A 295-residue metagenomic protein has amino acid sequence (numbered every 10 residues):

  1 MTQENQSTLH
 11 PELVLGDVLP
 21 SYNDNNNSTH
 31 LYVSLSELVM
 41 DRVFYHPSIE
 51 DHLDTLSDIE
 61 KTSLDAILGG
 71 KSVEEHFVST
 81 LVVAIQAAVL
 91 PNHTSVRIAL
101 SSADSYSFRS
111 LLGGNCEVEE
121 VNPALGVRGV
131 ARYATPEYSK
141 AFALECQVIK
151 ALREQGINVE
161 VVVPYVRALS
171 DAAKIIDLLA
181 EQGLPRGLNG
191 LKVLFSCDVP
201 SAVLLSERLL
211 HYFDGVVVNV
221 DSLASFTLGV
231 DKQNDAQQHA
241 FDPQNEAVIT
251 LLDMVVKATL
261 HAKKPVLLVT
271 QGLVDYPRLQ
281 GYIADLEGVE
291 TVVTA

Functional and structural regions predicted by a protein language model:
M1-A295: Non-catalytic helical/linker scaffolds that mediate oligomerization, partner binding, and domain coupling around large
